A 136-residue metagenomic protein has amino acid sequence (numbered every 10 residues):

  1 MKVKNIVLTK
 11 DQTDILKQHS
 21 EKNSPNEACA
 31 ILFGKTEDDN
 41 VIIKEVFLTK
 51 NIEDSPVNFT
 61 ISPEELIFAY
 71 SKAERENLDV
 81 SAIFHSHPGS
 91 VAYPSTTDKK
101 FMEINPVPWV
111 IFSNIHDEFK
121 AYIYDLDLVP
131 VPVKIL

Functional and structural regions predicted by a protein language model:
M1-V80, G89-L136: Conserved beta-strand-loop surface patch within small alpha/beta domains used for substrate/adaptor or ligand engagement
S86: Short, well-ordered beta-to-alpha junction loops that form the rim of enzyme active sites and present histidine/acidic
